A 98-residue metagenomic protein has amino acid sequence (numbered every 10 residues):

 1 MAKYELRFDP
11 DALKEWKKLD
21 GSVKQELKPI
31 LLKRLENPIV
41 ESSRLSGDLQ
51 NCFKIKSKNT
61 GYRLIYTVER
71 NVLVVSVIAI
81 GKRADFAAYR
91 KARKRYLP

Functional and structural regions predicted by a protein language model:
M1, V40, R44, G81: Residue-level signal for pocket-adjacent positions within structured domains
M1-I30: Arg/Lys-rich, positively charged N-terminal/basic patches that mediate binding to nucleic acids
K3-E5, N59-R63, T67-P98: Enriched for short, Lys/Arg-rich terminal
D11, Q50, K82: Residues that form or immediately flank small-molecule/cofactor binding pockets and catalytic motifs
K18, R34, T67: Conserved catalytic core of Hanks-type protein kinase domains
G21, L32-E36, P98: Short, intrinsically disordered, mixed-charge
V23, L27, E41, L45 (+1 more regions): Amphipathic alpha-helical interface surfaces
L32-S57: A short, surface-exposed loop/turn module that caps and links secondary-structure elements
